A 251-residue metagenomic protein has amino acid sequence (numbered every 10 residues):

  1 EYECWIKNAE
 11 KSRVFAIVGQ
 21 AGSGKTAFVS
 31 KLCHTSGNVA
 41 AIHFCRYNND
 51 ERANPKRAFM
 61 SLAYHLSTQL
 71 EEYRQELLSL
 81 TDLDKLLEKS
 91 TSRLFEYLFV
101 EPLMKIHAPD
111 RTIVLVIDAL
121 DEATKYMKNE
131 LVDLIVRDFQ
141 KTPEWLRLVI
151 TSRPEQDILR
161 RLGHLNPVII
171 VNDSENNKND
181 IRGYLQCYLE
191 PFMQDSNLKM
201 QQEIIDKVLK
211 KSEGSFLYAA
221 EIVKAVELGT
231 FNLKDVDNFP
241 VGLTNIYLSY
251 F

Functional and structural regions predicted by a protein language model:
E1-F251: Conserved NB-ARC/NACHT P-loop NTPase core of NLR-like innate immune receptors
